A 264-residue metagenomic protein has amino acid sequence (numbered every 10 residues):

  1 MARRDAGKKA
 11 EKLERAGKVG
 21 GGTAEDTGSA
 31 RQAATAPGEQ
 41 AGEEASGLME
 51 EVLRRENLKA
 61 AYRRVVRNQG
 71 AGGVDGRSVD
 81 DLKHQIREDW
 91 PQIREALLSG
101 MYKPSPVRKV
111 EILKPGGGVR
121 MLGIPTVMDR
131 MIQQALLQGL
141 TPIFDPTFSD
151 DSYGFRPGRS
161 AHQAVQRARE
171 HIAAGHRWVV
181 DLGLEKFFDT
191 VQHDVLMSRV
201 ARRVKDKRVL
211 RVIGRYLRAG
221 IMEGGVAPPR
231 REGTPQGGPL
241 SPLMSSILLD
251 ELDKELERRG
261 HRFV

Functional and structural regions predicted by a protein language model:
M1-R87: Non-catalytic, polymerase-adjacent accessory regions of viral genome-replication enzymes
Q40, V52-R55, K59, H84 (+5 more regions): Non-catalytic regulatory/linker segments of enzymes
A61, I132-Q133, D189-V191: Short helix/loop capping segments that flank catalytic or ligand/cofactor-binding pockets
A61-V65, A135, V212-L217: Short alpha-helical scaffolding segments that buttress acidic/His motifs in well-ordered protein cores
D89-Q92, A96-E111, P115, T147-V264: Conserved polymerase palm-domain catalytic core
M121-T126: Conserved phosphate-binding loops in nucleotide/dinucleotide-binding enzymes
V127-M128, I132-A135, R169: Duplex nucleic acid-engaging cores and interfaces of nucleic-acid transaction enzymes
Q133-D151: Electropositive, glycine- and tryptophan-enriched low-complexity nucleic-acid-binding patches
